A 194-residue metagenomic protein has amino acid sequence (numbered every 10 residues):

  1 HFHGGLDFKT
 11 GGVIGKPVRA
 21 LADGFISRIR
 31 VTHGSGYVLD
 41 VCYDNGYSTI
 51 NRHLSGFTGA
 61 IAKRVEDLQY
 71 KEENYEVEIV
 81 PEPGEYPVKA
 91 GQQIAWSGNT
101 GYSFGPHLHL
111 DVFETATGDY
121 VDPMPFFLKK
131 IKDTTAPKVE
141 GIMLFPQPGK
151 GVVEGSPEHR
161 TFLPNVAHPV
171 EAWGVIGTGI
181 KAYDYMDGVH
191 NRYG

Functional and structural regions predicted by a protein language model:
H1-T49, S55-F57, Y75-V77, P81-G84 (+3 more regions): Surface-exposed, glycine-biased beta-strand/turn segments
A60-L68, V139, G194: Generic hydrophobic, helix-prone segments enriched in Leu/Val/Ile
A62-V80: Intrinsically disordered, low-complexity Ser/Thr- and acidic-rich flexible linkers and loops, especially at boundaries
L108-A116: A short hydrophobic beta-strand segment most commonly corresponding to one strand of the jelly-roll/cupin
